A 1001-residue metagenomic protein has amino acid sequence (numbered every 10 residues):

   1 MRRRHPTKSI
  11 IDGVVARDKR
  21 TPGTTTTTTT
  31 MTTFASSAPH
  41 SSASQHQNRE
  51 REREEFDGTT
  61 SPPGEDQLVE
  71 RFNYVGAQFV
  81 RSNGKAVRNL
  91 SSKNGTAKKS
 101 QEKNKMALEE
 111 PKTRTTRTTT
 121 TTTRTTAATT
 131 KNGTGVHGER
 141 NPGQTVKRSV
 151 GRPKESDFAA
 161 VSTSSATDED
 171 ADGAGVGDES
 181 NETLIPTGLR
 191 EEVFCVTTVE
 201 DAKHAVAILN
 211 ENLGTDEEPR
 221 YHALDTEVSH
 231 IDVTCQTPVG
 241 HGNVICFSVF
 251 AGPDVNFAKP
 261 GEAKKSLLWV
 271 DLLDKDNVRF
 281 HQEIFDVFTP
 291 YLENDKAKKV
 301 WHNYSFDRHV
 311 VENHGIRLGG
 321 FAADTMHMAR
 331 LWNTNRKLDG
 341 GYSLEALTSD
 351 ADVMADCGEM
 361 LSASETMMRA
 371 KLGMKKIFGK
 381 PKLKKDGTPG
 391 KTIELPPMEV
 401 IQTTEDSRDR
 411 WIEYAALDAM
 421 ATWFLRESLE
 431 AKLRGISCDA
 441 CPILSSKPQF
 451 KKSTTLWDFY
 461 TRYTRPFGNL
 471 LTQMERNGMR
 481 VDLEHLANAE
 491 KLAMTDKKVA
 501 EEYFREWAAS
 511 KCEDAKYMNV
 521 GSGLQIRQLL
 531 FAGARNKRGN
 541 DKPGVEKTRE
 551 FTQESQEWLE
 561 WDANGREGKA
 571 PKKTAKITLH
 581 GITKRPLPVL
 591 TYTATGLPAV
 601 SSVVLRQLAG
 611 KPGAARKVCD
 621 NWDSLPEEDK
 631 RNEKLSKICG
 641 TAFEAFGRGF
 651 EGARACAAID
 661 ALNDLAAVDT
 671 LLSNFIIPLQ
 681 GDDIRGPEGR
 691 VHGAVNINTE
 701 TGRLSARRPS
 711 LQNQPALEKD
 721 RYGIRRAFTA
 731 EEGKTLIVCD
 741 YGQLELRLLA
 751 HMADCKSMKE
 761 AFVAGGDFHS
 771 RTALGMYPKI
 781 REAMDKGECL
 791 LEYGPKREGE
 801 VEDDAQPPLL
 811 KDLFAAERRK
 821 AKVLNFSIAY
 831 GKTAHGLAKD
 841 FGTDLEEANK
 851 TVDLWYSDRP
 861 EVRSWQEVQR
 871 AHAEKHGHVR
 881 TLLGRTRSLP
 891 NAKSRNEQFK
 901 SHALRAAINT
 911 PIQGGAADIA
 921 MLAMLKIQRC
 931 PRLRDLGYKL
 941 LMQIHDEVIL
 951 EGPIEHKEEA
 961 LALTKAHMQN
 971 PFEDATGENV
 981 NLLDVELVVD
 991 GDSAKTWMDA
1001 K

Functional and structural regions predicted by a protein language model:
M1-T24, T30-E50, E54-G58, P63-F72 (+6 more regions): N-terminal mitochondrial targeting presequence
G64-E65, E70-G84, N89, N104 (+17 more regions): Conserved "right-hand" nucleotidyltransferase catalytic core of DNA-directed polymerases
A223, K296-Y304, V738: Acidic beta-strand-to-loop metal/phosphate-binding motif
C235, G240-D295, R308-H314, G320 (+3 more regions): Structural signature of nuclease core domains in nucleic-acid processing machines
A297-N303, Y517-N519, I949-E951: Short glycine-rich phosphate-binding loop at a beta-alpha junction
R317-T334, S343-A346, G765-H769: Conserved beta-strand -> loop -> alpha-helix junction used to position metal-binding or nucleic-acid-contacting
P397-M398, T404, N469-R476, V691 (+8 more regions): Conserved catalytic core of nucleic-acid polymerases
R859, A966-T976: A common structural junction motif
